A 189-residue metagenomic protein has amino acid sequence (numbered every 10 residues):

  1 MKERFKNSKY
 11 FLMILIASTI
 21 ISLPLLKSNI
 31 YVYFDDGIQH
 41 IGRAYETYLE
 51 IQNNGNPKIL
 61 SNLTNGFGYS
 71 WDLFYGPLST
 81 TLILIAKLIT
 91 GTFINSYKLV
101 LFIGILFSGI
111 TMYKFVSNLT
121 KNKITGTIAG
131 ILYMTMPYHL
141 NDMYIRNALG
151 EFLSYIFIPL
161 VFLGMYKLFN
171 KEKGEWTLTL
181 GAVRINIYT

Functional and structural regions predicted by a protein language model:
M1-L25: Start-transfer (signal-anchor) and selected internal transmembrane alpha helices of multi-pass inner/ER membrane
R4-S8, I51, L119, L168: Hydrophobic helix-cap positions at the C-terminus of alpha-helices in RecA-like/P-loop ATPase nucleotide-binding cores
I14-I21, D72, V100-L119, K123-T189: Membrane-embedded helix bundles of polyisoprenyl
T19-S108, M136-M143, L149-I156: Membrane-interface coil-to-helix junctions
